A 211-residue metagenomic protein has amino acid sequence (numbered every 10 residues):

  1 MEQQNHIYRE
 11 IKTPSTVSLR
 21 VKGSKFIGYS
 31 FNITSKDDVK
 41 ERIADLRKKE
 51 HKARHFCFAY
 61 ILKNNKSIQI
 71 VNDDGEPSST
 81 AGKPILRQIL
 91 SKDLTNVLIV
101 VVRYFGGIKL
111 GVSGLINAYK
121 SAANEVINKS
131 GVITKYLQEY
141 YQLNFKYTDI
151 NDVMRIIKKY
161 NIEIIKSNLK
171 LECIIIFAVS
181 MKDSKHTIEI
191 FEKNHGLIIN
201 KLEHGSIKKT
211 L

Functional and structural regions predicted by a protein language model:
M1-T80, K166, K193-L211: C-terminal regulatory domains involved in ligand/effector binding and gene-expression control
Y29, F58, N96-I99, Y140: Structural motif
R47, I89-L90, K120, N124-G131 (+3 more regions): Signal for well-folded cores of large energy- and translation-related assemblies
A81-N128: Active-site beta-strand/loop microenvironment that shapes enzyme catalytic pockets
V132-Y147: Short glycine-/aliphatic-rich beta-strand segments at the starts of folded cytosolic domains
N144-I162: Short amphipathic alpha-helix segments
L171-E172: N-terminal positively charged helical leader segments and presequences
F177-H186: Terminal, non-globular segments
